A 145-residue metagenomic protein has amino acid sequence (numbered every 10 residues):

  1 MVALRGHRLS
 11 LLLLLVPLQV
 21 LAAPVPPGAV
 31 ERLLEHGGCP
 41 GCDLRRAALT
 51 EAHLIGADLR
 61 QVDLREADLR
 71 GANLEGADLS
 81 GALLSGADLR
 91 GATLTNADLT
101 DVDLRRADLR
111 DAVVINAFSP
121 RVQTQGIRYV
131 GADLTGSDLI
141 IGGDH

Functional and structural regions predicted by a protein language model:
V2-L11: Bacterial N-terminal signal peptides that target proteins for export
A23-H145: Tandem repeat scaffolds
